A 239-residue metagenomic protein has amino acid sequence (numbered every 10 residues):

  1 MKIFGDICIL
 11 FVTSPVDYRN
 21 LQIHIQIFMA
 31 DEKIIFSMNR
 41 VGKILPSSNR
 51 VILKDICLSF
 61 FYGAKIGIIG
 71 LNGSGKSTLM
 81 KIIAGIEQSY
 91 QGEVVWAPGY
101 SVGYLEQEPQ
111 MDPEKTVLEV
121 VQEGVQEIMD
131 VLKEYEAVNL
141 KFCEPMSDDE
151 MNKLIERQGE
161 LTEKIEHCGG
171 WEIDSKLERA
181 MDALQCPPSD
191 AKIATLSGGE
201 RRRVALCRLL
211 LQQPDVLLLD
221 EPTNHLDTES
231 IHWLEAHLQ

Functional and structural regions predicted by a protein language model:
I7-I9, T13-Q239: ABC ATP-binding cassette signature C-motif
